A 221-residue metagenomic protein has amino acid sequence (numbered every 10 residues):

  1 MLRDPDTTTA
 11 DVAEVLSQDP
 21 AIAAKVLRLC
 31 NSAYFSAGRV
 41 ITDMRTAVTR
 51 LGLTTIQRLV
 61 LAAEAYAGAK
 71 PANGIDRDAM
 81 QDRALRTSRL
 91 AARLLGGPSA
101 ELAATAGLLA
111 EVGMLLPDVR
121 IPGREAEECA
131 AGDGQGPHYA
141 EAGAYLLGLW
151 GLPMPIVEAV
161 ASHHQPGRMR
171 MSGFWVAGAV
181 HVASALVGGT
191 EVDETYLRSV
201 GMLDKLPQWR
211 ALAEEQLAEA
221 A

Functional and structural regions predicted by a protein language model:
M1-G123, E127-E194: Conserved alpha-helical "signature site" that marks functionally important helical segments or helix/loop junctions
Y196-A221: Terminal helices and disordered tails flanking the catalytic cores of nucleotide-processing hydrolases
